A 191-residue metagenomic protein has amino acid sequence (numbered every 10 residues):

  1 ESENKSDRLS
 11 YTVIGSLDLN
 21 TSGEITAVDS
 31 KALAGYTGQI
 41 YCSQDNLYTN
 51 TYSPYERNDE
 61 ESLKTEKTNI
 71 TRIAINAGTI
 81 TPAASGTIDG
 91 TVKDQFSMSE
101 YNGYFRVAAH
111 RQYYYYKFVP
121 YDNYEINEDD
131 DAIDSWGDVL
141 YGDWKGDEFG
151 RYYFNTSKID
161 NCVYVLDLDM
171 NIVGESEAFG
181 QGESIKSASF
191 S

Functional and structural regions predicted by a protein language model:
E1-S191: Beta-sheet-rich non-transmembrane sensory/scaffold domains
